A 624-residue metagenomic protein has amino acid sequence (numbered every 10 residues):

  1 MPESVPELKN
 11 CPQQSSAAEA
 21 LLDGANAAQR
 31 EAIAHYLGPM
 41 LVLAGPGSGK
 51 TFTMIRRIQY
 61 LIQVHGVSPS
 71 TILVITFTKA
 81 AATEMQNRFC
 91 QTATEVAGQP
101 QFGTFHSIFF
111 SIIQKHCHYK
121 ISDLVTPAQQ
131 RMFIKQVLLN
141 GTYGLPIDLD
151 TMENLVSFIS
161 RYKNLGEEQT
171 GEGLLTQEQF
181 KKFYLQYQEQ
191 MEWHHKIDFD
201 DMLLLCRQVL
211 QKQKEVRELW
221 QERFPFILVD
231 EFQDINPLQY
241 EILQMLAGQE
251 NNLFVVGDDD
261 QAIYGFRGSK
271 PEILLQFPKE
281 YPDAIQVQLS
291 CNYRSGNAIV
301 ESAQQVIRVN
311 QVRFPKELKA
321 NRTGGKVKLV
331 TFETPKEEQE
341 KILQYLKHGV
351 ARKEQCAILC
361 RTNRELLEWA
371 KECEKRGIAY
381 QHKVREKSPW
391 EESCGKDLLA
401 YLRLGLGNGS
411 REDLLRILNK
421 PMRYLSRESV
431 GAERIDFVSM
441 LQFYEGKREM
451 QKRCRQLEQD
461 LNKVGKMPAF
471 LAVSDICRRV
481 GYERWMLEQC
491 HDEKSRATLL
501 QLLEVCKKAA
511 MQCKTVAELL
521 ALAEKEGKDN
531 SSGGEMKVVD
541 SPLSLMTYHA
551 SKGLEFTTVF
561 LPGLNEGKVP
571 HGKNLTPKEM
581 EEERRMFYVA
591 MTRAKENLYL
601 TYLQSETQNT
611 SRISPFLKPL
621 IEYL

Functional and structural regions predicted by a protein language model:
P2-E19, L37-G38, P46-S48, Q59-L210 (+5 more regions): A basic/glycine-biased coupling hinge at the interface between accessory DNA-binding modules
P2-K9, S16, L21, P237-F332: Conserved RecA-like helicase ATPase core segment that couples NTP binding/hydrolysis to strand translocation
L21-L37, L238: N-terminal pre-P-loop "Q-motif" helix
V42, P46-M54, I58, P282-I285 (+2 more regions): Helicase P-loop NTPase motor core
Q101-S111, L228-E231, V256, T362 (+3 more regions): Conserved helicase core region in the C-terminal RecA-like lobe
W220-P237, F254: SF2 helicase catalytic motif II
T323-G325, G349-A472: ATPase/helicase motor core of nucleic-acid motors
E445-A550, H571, N597-Y599: Accessory C-terminal helicase-associated subdomains
